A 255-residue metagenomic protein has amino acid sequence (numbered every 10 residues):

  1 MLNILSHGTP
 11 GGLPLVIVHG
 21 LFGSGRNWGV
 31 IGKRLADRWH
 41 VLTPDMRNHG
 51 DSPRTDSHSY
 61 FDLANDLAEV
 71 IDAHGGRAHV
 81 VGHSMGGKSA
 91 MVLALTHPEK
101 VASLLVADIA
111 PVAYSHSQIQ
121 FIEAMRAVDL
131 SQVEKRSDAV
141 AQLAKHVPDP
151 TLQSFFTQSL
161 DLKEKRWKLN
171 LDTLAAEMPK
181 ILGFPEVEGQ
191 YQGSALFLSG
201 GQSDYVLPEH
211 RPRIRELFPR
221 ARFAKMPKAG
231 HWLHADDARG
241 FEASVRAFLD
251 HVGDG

Functional and structural regions predicted by a protein language model:
M1-V16, A36-H40, G75-R77, P179 (+2 more regions): Alpha/beta-hydrolase fold catalytic core
L5, G29-A36, L42-V81, S89 (+1 more regions): Active-site loop/oxyanion-hole signature of alpha/beta-hydrolase fold enzymes
G20-G23, S84: Active-site glycine-rich loops that stabilize anionic/oxyanionic intermediates across multiple enzyme folds
F22-V30: Serine-hydrolase catalytic-loop signature spanning alpha/beta hydrolases and amidase-signature enzymes
M91-L95, A102-E134: Flexible "cap/lid" loop of the alpha/beta hydrolase fold
S131-V187: Conserved alpha/beta-hydrolase catalytic His-Asp/Glu region
E164-L217, R222-K225: Conserved serine/cysteine hydrolase catalytic core
M226-E242: Catalytic histidine-centered segment of alpha/beta-hydrolase-like enzymes
